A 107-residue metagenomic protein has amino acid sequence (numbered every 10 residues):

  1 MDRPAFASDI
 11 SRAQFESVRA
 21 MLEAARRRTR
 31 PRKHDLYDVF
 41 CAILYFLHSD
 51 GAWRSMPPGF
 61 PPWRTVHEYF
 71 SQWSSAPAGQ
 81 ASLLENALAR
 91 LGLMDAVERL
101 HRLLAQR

Functional and structural regions predicted by a protein language model:
M1-R107: Short alpha-helical elements
